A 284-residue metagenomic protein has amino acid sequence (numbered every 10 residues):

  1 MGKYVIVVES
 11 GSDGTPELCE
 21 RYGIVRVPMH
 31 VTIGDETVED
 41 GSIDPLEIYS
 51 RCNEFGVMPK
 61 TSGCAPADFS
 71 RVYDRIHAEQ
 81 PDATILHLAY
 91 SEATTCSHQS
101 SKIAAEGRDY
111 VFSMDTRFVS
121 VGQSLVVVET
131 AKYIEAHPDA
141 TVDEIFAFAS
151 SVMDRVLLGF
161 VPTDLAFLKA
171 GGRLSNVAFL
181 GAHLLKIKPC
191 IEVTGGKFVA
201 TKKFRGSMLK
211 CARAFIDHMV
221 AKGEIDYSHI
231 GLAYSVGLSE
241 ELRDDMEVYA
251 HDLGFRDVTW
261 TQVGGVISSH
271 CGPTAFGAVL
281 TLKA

Functional and structural regions predicted by a protein language model:
K3, G11-T32, T84, S97-F112 (+1 more regions): Mixed-charge interfacial surface used for oligomerization/domain docking and macromolecular partner engagement
V5-S70: N-terminal glycine-rich anion-binding loop in soluble enzyme alpha/beta folds
V8, A89, Y234: Short beta-strand/turn micro-motifs composed of small residues that flank or help shape donor/cofactor-binding pockets
S50-N53, M58-P59, E79, F204-K210 (+1 more regions): Non-transmembrane, interaction-prone segments in cytosolic or luminal domains
R51-V57, Y73-I76, K132-A136, A278-V279: A general structural signal for short secondary-structure boundary/capping elements
F55-V57, G63-E92, C96-S100, F146 (+1 more regions): Glycine-rich phosphate- or other oxyanion-binding loops that anchor nucleotides, phosphorylated ligands
A89-S91, M114-R117: Short beta-strand->loop
